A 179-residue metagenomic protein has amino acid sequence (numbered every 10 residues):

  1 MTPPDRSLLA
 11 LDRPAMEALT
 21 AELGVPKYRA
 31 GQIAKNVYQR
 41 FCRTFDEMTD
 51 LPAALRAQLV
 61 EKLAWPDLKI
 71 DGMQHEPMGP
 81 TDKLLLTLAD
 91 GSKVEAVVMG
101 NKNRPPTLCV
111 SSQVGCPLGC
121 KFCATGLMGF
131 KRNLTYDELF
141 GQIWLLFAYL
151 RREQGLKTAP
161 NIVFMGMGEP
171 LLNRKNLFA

Functional and structural regions predicted by a protein language model:
M1-P106: Flexible, acidic/Gly-rich N-terminal and inter-domain linker regions that tether and position cofactor-handling modules
V94-A179: Conserved Radical SAM active-site core
